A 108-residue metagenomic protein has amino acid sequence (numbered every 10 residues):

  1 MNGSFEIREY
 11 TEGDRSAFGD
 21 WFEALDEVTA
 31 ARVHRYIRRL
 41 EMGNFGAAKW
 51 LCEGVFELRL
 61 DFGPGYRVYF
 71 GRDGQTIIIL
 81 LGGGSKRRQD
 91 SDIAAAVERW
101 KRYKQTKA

Functional and structural regions predicted by a protein language model:
M1-E41: Solvent-exposed, charged helical/coil patches that constitute nucleic-acid or partner-interaction surfaces
M1-R8, V28, F45, L60-R67 (+1 more regions): Enriched for short, Lys/Arg-rich terminal
F22, I37, A48, G74-I77: Generic N-terminal initiation segments characterized by hydrophobic and/or small/turn-forming residues
R35-L60: A short, surface-exposed loop/turn module that caps and links secondary-structure elements
